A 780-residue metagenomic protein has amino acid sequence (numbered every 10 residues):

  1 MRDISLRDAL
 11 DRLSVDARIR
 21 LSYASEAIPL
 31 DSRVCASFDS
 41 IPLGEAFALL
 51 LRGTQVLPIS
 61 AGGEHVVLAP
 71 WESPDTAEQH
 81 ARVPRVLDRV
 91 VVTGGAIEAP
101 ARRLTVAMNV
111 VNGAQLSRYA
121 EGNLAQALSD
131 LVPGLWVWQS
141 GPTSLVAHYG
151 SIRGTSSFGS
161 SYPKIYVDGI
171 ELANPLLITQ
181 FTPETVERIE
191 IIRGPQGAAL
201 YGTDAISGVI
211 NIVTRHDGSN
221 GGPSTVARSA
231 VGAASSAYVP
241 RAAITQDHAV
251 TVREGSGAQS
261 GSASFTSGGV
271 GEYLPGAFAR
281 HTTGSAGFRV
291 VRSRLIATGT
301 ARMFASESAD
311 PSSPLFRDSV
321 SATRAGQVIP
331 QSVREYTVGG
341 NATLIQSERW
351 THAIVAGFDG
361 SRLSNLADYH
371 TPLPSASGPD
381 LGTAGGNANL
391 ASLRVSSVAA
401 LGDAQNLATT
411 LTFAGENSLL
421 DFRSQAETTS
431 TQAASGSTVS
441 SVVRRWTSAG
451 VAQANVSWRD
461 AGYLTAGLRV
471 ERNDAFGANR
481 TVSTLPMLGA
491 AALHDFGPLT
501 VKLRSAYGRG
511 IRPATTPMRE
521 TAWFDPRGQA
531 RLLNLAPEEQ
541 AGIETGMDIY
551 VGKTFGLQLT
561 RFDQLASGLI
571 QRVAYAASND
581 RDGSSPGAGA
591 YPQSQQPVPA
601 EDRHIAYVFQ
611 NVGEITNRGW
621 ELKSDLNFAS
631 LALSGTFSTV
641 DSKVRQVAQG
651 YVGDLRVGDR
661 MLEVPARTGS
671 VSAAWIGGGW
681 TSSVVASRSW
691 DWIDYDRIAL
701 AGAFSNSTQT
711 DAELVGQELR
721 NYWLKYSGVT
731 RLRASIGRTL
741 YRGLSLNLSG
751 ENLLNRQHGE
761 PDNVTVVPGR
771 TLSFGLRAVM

Functional and structural regions predicted by a protein language model:
L10, D16-A17, T54, G63 (+3 more regions): Short, acidic, small-residue-rich periplasmic hinge/interaction motif at the N-terminus of Gram-negative outer-membrane
R20-V34, R89-Y119, V146-Y149, S160-P163 (+1 more regions): N-terminal periplasmic "start-of-domain" segments of outer-membrane beta-barrel proteins
Q126, D168-G197: Short acidic/polar hinge/loop motifs at secondary-structure boundaries that mediate gating or recognition
V270-A279, T283-S392, S437, G508 (+1 more regions): Flexible loop and strand-edge segments within Gram-negative outer membrane beta-barrel domains
E307-A309, S313-V320, D474, P498-G542 (+7 more regions): Surface-exposed extracellular loop regions of Gram-negative outer-membrane beta-barrel proteins, predominantly
D380-S396, V439-V451, L532, A536 (+2 more regions): Outer membrane beta-barrel strand-and-loop segments of large Gram-negative receptors, especially TonB-dependent
S457-Y463, D563-L565, G589-I698: Gram-negative outer-membrane beta-barrel transporters
V501, A541, S624-S638, D659-M780: Conserved C-terminal beta-signal and adjacent last beta-strands/turns of outer-membrane beta-barrel proteins
